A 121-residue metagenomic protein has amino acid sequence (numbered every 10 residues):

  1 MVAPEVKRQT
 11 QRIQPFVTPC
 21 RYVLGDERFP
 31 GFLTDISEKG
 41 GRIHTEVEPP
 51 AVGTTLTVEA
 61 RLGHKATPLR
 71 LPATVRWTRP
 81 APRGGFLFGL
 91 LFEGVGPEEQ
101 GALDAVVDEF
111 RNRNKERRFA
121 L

Functional and structural regions predicted by a protein language model:
M1-E38, D104, D108-L121: N-terminal helix initiation/capping motif
I13-Q14, G25, V52-T54, T67 (+1 more regions): Residue-level preference for beta-strand/loop junctions
P15, E48-A51, L87-A105: Short solvent-exposed strand/turn elements
P19-V52, T57-E59, G89: Short strand-loop-strand
G31-F32, L71-R76: Short beta-strand-centered aromatic/proline hotspots
E38, T78-R83: Short, conserved beta-turn/loop elements at beta-strand boundaries and strand-helix junctions
R61-A66: Short, charged beta-turn/beta-strand-edge "cap" motif at the junction between a beta-strand and an adjacent loop
P68-L69, Q100: Alpha-helix N-cap/helix-start motif
